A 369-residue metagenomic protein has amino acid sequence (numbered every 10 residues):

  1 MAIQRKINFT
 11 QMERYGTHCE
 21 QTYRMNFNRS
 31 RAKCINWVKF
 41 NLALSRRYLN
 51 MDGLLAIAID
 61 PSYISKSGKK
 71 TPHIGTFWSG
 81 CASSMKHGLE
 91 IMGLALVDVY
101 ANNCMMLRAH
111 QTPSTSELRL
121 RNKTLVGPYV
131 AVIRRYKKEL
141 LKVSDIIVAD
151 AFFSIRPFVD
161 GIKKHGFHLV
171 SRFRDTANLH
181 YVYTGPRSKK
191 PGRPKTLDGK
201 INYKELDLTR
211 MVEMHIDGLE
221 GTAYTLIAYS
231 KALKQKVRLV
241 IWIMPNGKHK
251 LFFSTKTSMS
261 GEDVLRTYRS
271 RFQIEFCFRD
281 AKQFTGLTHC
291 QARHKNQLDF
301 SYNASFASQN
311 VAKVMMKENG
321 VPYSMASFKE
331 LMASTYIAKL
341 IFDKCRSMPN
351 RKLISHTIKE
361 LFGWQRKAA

Functional and structural regions predicted by a protein language model:
M1, G247-F272: Extended, non-catalytic structural segments that build the interaction scaffolds of large macromolecular assemblies
Q4-K69, R135, K189, K195-K200 (+3 more regions): Electropositive nucleic-acid engagement tracts
M12, G53-S67, L94, I146-S154 (+4 more regions): Short, conserved catalytic/metal-binding motifs centered on acidic residues
R14, T22-N26, G80-V143, S230 (+1 more regions): Electropositive, glycine- and tryptophan-enriched low-complexity nucleic-acid-binding patches
N26-N102, P113, E220-I227: Active-site-proximal, Lys/Arg-enriched surface segment that forms a nucleic-acid-binding/basic interface patch
Y63, G261-A292: Short amphipathic alpha-helical "interface-anchor" segments enriched in bulky aromatics
S114-R238, N319-S327, A369: An internal, acidic/charged active-site-proximal segment that coordinates divalent cations and/or engages
L287-K344: Basic, amphipathic alpha-helical segments enriched in Lys/Arg and hydrophobic/aromatic residues
